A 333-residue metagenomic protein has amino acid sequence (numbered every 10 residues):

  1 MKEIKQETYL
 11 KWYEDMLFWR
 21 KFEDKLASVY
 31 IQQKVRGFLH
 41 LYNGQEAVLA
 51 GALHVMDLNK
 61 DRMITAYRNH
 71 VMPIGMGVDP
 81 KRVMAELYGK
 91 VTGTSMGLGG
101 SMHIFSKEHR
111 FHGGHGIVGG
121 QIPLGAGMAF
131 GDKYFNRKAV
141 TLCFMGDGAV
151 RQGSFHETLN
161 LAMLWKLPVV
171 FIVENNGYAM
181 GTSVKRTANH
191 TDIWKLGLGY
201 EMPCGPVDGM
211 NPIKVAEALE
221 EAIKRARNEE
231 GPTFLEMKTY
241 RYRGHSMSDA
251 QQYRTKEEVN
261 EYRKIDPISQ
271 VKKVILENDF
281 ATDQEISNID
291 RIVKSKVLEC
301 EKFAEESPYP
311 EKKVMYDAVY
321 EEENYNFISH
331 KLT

Functional and structural regions predicted by a protein language model:
M1-L49, H54, R243, M247 (+2 more regions): Conserved acidic/glycine
D24-A27, K34-W165, S183-N189, W194 (+1 more regions): Cofactor-binding active-site loop characterized by glycine-rich and histidine/acidic residues
Y67, M237-T239, V319: A general secondary-structure junction signal
P73-G75, G181, H245, V314: Short acidic, gly/pro-rich beta-turn/loop elements at beta-sheet edges and active-site/ligand-binding grooves
R110-E306: Glycine-rich ThDP/TPP pyrophosphate-binding loop and its adjacent helix/strand module within ThDP-dependent enzymes
